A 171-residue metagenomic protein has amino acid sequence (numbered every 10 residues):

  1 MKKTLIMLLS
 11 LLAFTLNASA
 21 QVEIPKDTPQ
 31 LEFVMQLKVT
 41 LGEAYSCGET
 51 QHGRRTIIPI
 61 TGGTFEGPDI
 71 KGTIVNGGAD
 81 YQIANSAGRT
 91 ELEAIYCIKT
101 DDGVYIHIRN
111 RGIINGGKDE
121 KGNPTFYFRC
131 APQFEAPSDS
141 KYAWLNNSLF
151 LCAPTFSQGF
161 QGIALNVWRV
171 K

Functional and structural regions predicted by a protein language model:
M1-V22: Bacterial Sec-dependent N-terminal signal peptides
Q21-K171: Beta-strand-enriched cores of mature, soluble protein domains
